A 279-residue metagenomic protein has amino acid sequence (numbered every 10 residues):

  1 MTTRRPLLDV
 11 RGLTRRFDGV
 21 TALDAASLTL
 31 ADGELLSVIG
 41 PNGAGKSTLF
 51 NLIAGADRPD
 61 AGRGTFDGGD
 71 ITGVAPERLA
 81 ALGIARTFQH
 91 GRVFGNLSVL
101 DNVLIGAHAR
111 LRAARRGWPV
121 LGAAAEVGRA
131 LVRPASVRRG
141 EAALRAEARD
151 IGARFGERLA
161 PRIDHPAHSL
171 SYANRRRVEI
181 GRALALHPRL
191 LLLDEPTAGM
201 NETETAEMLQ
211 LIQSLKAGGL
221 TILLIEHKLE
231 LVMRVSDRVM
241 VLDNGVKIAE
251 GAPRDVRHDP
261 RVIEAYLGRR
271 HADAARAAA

Functional and structural regions predicted by a protein language model:
T2-A279: Glycine-rich phosphate-binding loops of nucleotide-dependent enzymes
